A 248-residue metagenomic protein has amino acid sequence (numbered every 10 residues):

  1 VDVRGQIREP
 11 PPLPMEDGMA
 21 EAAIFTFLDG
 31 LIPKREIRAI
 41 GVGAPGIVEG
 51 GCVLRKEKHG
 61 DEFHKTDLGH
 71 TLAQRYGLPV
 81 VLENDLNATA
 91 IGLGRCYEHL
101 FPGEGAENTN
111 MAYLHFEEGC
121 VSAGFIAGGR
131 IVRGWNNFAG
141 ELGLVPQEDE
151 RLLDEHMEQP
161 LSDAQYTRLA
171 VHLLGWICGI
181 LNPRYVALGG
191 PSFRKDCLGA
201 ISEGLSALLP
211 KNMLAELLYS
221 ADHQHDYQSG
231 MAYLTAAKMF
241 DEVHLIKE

Functional and structural regions predicted by a protein language model:
V1-R38, R75-Y76, P102-G105, I131 (+1 more regions): ATP-binding/phosphotransfer module of carbohydrate and carboxylate kinases, centering on a glycine-rich
A39-G43, I47-Q147, L245-I246: Phosphate-binding/catalytic loop of phosphoryl-transfer enzymes
